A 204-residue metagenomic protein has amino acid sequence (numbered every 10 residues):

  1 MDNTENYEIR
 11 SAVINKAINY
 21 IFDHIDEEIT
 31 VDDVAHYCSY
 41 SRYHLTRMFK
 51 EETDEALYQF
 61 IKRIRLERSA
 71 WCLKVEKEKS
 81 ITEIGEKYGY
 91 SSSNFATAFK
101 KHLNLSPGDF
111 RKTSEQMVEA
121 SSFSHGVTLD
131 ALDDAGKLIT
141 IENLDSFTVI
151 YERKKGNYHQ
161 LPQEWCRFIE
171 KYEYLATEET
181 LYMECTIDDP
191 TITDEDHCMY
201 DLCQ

Functional and structural regions predicted by a protein language model:
M1-K16, E55-R63: Short, Lys/Arg-enriched, Trp-marked, Pro/Gly-tolerant hinge/linker segments that flank
M1-T4, D32-T53: Basic, low-complexity segments
K16-I29, F49, A70-K79, F99: Basic, amphipathic alpha-helical hairpins
A17, A35-C38, S69, G85: Small-residue (primarily alanine) positions within well-ordered alpha-helices, especially packing/interaction faces
N19, D23, H36, C166 (+1 more regions): Replace "anionic and nucleotidyl ligands
Y43, E55, Q59, E67 (+3 more regions): A solvent-exposed interaction/effector surface
